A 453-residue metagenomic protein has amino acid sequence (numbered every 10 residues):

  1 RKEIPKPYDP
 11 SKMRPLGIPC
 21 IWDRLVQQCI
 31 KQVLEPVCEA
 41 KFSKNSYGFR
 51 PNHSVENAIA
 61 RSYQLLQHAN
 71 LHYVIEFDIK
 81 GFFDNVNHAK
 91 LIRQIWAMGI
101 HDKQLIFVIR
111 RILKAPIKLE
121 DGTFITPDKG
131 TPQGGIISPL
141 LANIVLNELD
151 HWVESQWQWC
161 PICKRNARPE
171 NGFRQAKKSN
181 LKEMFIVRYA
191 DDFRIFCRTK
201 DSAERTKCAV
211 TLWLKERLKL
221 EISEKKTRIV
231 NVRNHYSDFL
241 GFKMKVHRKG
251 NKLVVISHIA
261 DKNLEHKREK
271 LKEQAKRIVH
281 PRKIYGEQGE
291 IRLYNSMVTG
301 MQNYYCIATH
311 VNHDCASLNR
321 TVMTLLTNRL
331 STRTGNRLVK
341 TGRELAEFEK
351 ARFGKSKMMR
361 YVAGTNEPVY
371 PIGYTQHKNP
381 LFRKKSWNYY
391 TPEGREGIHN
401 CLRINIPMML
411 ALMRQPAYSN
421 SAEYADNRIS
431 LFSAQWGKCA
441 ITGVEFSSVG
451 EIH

Functional and structural regions predicted by a protein language model:
R1-E3, K41-N45, F49-R50, N57-E224 (+2 more regions): Conserved polymerase palm-domain catalytic core
R1-Y8, R110-P127, K272-E273, R292-M297 (+1 more regions): Active-site-adjacent bridging/hinge elements
G17, I21-C29, Y63, Y73 (+1 more regions): Duplex nucleic acid-engaging cores and interfaces of nucleic-acid transaction enzymes
R111-K114, T123, L218-R292, V298-T299: A conserved non-catalytic segment of reverse transcriptases and RNA-directed RNA polymerases corresponding to the late
V279-R282, G286-F353: Non-catalytic, peripheral interaction segments enriched in hydrophobic/basic residues
V362-A411, A417: Charge-dense, extended regions
R395-V444: Short, charged surface segments at domain edges that flank catalytic/cofactor-binding sites
V444-H453: Histidine-centered nuclease catalytic patch
